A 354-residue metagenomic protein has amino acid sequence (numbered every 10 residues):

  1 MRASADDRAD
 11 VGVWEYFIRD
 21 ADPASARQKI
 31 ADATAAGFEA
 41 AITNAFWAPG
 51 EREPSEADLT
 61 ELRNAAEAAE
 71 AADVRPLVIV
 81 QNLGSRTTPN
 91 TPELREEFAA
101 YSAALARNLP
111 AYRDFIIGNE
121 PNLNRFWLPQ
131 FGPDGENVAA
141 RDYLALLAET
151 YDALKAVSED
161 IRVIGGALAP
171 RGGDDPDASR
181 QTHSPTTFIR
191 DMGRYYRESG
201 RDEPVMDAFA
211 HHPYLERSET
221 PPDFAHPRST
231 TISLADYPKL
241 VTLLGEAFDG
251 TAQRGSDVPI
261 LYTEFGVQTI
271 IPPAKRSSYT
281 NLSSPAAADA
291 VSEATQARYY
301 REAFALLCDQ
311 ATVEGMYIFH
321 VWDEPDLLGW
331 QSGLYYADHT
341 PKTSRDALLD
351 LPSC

Functional and structural regions predicted by a protein language model:
R2-F46: Boundary/entry segment of secreted carbohydrate-active catalytic domains
A9-E15, A41-T43, P76-V80, R113-I117 (+4 more regions): Hydrophobic faces of well-ordered beta-strands that scaffold small-molecule active sites in alpha/beta enzyme cores
I18-A35, P92-A106, T182-E198, A294-L306: Short, acidic/polar
A21-A24, Q28, R52-E53, P121 (+3 more regions): Aromatic-rich peripheral "rim/lid" segments of glycoside hydrolase catalytic domains that contact and position glycan
A33-S179, E216, I270, E324: Substrate-binding cleft and catalytic face of glycoside hydrolase catalytic domains, especially the flexible beta-alpha
A68-A72, A99, A104, N108-L109 (+8 more regions): Alpha-helical structural signal in soluble globular domains
I79, R95-A99, V138-S284, A290: Noncatalytic carbohydrate-binding groove/subsite architecture in carbohydrate-active enzymes
L105, F115, E120, T150 (+7 more regions): Conserved, mostly hydrophobic/aromatic
